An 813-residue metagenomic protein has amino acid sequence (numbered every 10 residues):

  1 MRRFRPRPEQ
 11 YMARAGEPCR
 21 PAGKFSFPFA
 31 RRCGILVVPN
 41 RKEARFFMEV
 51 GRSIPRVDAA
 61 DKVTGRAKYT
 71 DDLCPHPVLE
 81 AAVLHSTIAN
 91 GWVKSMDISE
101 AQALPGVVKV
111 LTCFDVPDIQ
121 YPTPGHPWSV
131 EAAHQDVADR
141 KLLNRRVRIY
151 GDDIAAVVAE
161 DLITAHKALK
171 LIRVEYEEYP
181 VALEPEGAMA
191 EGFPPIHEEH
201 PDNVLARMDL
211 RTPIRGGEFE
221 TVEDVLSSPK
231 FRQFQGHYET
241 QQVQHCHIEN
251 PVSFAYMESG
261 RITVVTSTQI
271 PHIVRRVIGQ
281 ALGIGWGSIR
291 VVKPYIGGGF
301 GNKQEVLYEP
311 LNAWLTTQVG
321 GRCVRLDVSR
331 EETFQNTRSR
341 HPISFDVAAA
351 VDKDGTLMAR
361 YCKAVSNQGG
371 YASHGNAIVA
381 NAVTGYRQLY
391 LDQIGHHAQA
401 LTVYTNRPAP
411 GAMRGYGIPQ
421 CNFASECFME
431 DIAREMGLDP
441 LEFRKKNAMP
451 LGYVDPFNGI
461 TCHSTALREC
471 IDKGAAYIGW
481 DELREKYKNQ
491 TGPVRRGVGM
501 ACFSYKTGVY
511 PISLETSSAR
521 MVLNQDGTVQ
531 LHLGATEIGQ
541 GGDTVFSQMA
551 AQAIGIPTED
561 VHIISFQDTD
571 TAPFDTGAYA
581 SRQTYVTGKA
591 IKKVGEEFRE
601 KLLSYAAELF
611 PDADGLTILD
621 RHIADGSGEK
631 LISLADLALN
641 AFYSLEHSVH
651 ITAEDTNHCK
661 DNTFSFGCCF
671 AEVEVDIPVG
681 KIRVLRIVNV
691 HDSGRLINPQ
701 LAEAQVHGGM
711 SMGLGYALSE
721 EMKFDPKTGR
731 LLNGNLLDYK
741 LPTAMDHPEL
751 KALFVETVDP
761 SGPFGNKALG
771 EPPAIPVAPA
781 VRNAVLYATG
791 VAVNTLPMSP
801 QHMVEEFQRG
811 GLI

Functional and structural regions predicted by a protein language model:
R2-R14: C-terminal structural segment of proteins
P6-R7, L104, C113-F114, I284-S288 (+5 more regions): C-terminal catalytic domains of large/alpha subunits in multi-subunit enzymes
I35-R207: Flexible, low-hydrophobicity surface segments
D58-D61, V130-H134, L205-S253, P342-C427 (+3 more regions): Glycine-rich loop/linker segments at domain edges
P194-L282, M449-T528, L732-T743, E749-L753: Helix-loop-helix junctions that connect adjacent transmembrane helices in secondary transporters/permeases, recognized
G299-G321, R325-L326, G542-A550: Thiamine diphosphate
T507-T571, G577, T587: Catalytic phosphate/nucleotide-handling subdomain of diverse soluble enzymes
